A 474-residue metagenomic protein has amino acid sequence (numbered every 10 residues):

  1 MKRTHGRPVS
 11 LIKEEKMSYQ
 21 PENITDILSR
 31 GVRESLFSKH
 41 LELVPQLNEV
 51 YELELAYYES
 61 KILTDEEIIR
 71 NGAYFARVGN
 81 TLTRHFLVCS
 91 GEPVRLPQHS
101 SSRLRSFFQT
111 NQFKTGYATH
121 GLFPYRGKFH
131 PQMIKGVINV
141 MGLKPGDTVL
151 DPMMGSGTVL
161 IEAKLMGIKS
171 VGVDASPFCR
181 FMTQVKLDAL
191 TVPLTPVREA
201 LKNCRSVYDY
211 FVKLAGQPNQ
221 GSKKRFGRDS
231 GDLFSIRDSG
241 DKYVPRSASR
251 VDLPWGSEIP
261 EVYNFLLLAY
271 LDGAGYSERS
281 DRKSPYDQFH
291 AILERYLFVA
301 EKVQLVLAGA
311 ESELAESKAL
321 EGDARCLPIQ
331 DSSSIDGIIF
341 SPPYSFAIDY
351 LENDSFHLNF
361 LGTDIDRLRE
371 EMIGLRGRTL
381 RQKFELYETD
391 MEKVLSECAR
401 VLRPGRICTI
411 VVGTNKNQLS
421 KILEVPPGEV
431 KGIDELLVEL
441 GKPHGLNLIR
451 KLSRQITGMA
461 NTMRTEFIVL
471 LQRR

Functional and structural regions predicted by a protein language model:
G6, L11-L143: S-adenosyl-L-methionine
G121-Y125, R378-T389, Q418-E435: Acceptor-substrate binding/catalytic loop of class I
H130, G136-Y210, L305-Q330, G337-F340 (+8 more regions): Conserved S-adenosyl-L-methionine
F181-V251, W255-G256, T363-G377: Conserved phosphoryl-transfer catalytic core
V244-F340, S345-L351: SAM-dependent nucleic-acid methyltransferase catalytic core
L368, R406-V412: Conserved beta-strand signature within the Rossmann-like core of class I S-adenosyl-L-methionine
T389-P404: A short glycine-rich, Lys/Arg-flanked "PGG" loop and its adjoining helix->strand segment in the class I
R403, N461-R474: Core SAM-dependent methyltransferase catalytic element
